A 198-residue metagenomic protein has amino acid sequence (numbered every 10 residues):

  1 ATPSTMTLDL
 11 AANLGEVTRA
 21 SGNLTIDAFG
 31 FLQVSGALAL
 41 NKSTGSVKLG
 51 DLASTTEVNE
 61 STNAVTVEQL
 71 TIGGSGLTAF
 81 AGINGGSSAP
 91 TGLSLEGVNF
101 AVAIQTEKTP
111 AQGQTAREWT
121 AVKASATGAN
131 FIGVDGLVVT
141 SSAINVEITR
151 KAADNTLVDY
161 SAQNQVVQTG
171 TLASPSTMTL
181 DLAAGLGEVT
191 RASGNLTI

Functional and structural regions predicted by a protein language model:
A1-I198: N-terminal low-complexity, acidic/Ser/Thr/Gly/Pro-rich segments that act as secretory/membrane-targeting modules
